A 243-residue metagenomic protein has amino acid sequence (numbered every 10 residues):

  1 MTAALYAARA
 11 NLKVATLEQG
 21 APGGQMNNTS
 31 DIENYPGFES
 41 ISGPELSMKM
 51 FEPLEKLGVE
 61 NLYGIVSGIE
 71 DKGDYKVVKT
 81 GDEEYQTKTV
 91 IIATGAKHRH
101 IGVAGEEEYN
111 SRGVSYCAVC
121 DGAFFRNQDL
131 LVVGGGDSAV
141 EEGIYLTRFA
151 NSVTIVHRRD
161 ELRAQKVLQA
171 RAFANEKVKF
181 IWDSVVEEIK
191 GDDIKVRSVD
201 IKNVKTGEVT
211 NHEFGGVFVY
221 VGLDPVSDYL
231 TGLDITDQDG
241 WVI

Functional and structural regions predicted by a protein language model:
M1-L57, Q128, G134, S138-K166 (+2 more regions): Beta1-alpha1 glycine-rich phosphate/pyrophosphate-binding loop at the start of Rossmann-like nucleotide-binding domains
L12, K88-T89, R112, N127-D129: Nucleotide donor/acceptor-binding cores
E18, G24-M26, G68, D82-E83 (+4 more regions): Short secondary-structure boundary/capping segments
Q25, H100-I101, V140-E141, R163 (+2 more regions): Glycine/Thr-rich phosphate-binding loops of Rossmann-like dinucleotide-binding domains
L54-K79, E84-Y85, R148-I243: A Rossmann-like FAD-binding core segment of flavoenzymes
T87, A93-T94, H100-G102, V133 (+1 more regions): Short, well-ordered coil/turn residues at beta-beta hairpins and beta-strand->alpha-helix junctions within
V90-I91, L130-L131, V153, V217-F218: Short, well-ordered beta-strand core segments
K97, G102, E107-F124, V221-I243: FAD-site-proximal beta/loop scaffold in flavoenzymes
